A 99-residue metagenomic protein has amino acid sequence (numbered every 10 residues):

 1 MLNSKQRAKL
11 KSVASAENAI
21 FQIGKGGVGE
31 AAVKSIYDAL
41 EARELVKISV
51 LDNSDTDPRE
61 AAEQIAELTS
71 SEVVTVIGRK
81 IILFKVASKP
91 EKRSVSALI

Functional and structural regions predicted by a protein language model:
M1-I99: Positively charged, polar, low-complexity stretches
